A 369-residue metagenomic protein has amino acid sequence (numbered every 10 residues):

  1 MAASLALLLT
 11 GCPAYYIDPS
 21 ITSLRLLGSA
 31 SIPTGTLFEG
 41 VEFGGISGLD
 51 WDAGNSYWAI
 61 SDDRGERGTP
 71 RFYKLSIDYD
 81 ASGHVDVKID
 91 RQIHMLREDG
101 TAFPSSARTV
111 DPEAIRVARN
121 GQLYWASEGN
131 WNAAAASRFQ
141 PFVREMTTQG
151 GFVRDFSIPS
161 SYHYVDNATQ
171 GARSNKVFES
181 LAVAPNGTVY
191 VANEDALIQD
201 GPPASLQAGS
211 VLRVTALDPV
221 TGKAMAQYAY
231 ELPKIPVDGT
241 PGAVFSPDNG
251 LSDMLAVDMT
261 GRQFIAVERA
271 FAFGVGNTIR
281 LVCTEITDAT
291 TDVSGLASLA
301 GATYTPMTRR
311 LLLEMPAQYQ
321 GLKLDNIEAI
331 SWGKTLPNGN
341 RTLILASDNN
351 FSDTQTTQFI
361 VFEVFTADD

Functional and structural regions predicted by a protein language model:
A2-T10: Bacterial N-terminal signal peptides
C12-D369: Sequence/structural signature of beta-propeller domains
